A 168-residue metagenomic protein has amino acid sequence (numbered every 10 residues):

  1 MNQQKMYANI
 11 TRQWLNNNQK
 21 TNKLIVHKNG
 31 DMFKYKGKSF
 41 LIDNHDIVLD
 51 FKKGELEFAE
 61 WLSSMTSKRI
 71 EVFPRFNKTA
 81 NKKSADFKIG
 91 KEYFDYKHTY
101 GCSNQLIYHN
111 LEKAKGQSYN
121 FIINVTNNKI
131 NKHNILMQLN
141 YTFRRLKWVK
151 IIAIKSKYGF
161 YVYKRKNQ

Functional and structural regions predicted by a protein language model:
M1-R69, T99-Q168: Metal-dependent nuclease catalytic core centered on acidic motifs
K53, E57, K82, K91: Short, well-structured alpha-helical interface segments that form or flank functional binding sites
S64-T79, S84-K88: A short acidic/basic microdomain associated with nuclease active sites
F87, E92-H98: Conserved catalytic cores of phosphodiester-cleaving nucleases, focusing on short active-site segments
